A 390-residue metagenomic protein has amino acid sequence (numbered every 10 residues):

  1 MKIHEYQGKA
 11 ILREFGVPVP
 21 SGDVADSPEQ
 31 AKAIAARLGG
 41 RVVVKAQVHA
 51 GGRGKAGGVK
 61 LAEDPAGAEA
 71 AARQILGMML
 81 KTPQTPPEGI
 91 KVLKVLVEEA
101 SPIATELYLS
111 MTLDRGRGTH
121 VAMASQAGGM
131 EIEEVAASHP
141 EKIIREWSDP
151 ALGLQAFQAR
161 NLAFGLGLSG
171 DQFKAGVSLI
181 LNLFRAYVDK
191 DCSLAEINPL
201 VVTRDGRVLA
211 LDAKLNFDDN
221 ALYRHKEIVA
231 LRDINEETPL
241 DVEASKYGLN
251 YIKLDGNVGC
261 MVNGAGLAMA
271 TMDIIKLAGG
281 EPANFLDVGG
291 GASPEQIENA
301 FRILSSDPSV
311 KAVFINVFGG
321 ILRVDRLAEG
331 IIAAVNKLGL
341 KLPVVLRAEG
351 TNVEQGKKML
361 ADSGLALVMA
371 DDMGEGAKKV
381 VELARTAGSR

Functional and structural regions predicted by a protein language model:
M1-I197, V201-I315, D325-L327, N336 (+3 more regions): ATP-dependent carboxylate/acyl-activation modules
G320: Catalytic core of bacterial c-di-GMP phosphodiesterases, primarily the EAL and HD-GYP domains, capturing alpha-helical
I331: Feature captures the catalytic cores and cofactor-binding loops of soluble hydro-lyases/lyases that act on carboxylate
K341-E349: Short internal beta-strands
